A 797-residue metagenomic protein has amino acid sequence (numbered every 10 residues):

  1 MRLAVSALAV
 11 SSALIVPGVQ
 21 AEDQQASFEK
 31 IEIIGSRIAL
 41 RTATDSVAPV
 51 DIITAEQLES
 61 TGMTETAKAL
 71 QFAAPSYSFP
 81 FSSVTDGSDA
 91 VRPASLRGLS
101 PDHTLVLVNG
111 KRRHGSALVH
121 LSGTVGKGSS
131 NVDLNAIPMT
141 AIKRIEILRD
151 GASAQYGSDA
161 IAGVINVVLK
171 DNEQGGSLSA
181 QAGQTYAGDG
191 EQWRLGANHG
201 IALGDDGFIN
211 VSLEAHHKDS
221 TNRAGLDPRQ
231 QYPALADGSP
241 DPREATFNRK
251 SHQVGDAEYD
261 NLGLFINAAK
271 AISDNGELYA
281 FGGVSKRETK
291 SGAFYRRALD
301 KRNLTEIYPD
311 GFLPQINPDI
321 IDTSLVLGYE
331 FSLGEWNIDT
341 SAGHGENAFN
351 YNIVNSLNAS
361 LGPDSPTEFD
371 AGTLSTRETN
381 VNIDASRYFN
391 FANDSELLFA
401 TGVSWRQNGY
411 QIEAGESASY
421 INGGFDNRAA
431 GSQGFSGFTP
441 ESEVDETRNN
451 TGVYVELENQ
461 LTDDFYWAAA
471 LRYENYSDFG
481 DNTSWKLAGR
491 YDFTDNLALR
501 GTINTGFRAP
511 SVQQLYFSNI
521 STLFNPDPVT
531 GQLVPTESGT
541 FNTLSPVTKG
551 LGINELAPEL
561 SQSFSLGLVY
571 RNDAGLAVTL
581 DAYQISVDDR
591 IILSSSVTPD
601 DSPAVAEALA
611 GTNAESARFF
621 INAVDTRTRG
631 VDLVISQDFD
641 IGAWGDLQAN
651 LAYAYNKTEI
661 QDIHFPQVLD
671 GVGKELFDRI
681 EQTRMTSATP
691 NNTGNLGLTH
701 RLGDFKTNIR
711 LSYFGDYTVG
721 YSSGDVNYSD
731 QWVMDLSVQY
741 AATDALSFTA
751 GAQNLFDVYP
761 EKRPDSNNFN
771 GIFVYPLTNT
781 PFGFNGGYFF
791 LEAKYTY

Functional and structural regions predicted by a protein language model:
K30-T61, S88, A117-K127: N-terminal periplasmic "start-of-domain" segments of outer-membrane beta-barrel proteins
A39, Q71-A117: Extracytoplasmic beta-strand/coil segments of soluble accessory domains associated with Gram-negative outer-membrane
T66-A69, A73, R92-A94, V132-N135 (+3 more regions): N-terminal periplasmic accessory domains that precede and gate Gram-negative outer-membrane beta-barrel machines
K111-R149: Short acidic/polar hinge/loop motifs at secondary-structure boundaries that mediate gating or recognition
S116, K657, S712-V719, Q739-Y797: C-terminal beta-signal and adjacent terminal beta-strands/loops of Gram-negative outer-membrane beta-barrel proteins
Q174-S177, A187-A293, D300-D310, P314-L333 (+2 more regions): Transmembrane beta-barrel wall of Gram-negative outer-membrane proteins
F312-L325, F331, H344, A359-Y466 (+1 more regions): Outer-membrane beta-barrel transmembrane domain signature of Gram-negative proteins, especially the mid-to-C-terminal
T401, A577, D581-Y721: Gram-negative outer-membrane beta-barrel transporters
